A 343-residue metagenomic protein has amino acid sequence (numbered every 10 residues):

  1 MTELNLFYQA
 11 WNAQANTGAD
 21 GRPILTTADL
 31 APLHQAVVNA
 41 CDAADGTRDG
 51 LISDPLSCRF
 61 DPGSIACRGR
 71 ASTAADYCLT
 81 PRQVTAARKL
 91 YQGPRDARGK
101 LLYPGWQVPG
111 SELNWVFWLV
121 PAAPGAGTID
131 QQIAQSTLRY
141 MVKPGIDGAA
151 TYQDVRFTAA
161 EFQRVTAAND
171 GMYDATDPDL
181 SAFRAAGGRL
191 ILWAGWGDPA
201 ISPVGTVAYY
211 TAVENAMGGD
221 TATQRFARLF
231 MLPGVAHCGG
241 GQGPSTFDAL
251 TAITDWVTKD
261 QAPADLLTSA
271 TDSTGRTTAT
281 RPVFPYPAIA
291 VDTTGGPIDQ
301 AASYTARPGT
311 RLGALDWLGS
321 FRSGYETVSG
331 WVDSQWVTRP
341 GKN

Functional and structural regions predicted by a protein language model:
M1-N343: C-terminal His-loop and adjacent cap/lid subdomain of alpha/beta-hydrolase
